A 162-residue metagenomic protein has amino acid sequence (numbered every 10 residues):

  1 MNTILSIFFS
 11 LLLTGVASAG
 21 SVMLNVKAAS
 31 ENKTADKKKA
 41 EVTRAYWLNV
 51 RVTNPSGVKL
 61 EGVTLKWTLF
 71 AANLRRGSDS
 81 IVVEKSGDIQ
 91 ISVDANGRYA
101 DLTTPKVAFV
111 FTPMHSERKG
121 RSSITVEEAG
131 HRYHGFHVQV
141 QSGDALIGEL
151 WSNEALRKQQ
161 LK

Functional and structural regions predicted by a protein language model:
N2-G15: Bacterial N-terminal signal peptides
S18-N49, F70-L74: Low-complexity, acidic Ser/Thr/Pro/Gly-rich terminal tails and inter-domain linkers that flank the onset of structured
K39-R51, G62, T103-V110, E117-K119: Contiguous beta-strand segments within globular domains
R44-Y46, E61-W67, I124-G135: Short coil-to-beta strand junction motifs in C2/discoidin
V52-S56: Asparagine-centered strand-capping/turn motif at beta-strand->loop junctions
V58-R76, L156: Short acidic, flexible loop segments centered on an aromatic residue
G77-I81: Solvent-exposed beta-strand/loop surfaces of large extracellular or lumenal domains
V83-Q160: Short, solvent-exposed, Trp/other aromatic-anchored flexible loops in extracytoplasmic proteins
